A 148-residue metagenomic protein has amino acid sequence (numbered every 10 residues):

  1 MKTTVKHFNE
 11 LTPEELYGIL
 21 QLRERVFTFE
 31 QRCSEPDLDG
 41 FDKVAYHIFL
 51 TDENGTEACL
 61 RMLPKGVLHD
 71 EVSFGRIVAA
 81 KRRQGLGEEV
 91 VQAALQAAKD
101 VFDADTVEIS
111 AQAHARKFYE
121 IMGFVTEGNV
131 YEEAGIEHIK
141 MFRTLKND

Functional and structural regions predicted by a protein language model:
M1-H47, T51-T56: Short amphipathic alpha-helix that is part of the acyltransferase structural core
K43-V44, L68, E133-E137: Short acidic/glycine-enriched loop/turn segments that link adjacent beta-strands
G55-C59, V72: Glycine-rich phosphate/pyrophosphate-binding loop shared by adenosine-nucleotide-utilizing enzymes
L63, H69-K81: Conserved acetyl-CoA binding element of GNAT-fold acetyltransferases
A79, Q84-Q96: Conserved acetyl-CoA-binding loop-helix of GNAT-fold acetyltransferases
A98-A111: Conserved GNAT acetyl-CoA-binding A-motif
Q112, E132-D148: C-terminal "cap" of GNAT-fold acetyltransferases
E120-V130: Conserved acetyl-CoA-binding loop of GNAT-fold acetyltransferases
